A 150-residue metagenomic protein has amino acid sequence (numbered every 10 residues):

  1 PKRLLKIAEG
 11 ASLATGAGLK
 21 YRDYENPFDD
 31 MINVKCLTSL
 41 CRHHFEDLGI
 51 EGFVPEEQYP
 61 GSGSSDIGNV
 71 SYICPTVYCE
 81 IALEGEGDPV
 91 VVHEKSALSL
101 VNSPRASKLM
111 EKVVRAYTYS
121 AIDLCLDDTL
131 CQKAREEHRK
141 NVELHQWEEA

Functional and structural regions predicted by a protein language model:
P1-A150: Metal-dependent amide/peptide-bond hydrolase catalytic core, centered on the "pita-bread" metallohydrolase fold
